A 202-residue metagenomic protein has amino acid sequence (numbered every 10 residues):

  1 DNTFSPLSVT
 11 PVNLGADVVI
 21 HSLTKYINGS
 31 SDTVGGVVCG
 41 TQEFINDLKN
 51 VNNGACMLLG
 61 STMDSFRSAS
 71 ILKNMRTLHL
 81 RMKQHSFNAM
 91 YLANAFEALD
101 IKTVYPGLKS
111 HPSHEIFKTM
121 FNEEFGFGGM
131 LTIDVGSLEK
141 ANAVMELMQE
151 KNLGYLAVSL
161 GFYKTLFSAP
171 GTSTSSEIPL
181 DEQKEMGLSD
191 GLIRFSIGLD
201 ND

Functional and structural regions predicted by a protein language model:
D1-V104: Conserved PLP-enzyme active-site core in the AAT-like
T3-S5, L108, G198-D200: Active-site beta-loop-alpha junctions enriched in small/polar residues
N28, V34-G35, L59, L160 (+3 more regions): Short glycine-rich loop/turn motifs that provide flexible caps or phosphate-binding loops at active sites
I45-N46, L78, L138-A141, T174-S175 (+1 more regions): Short, acidic Gly/Pro/Ser/Thr-rich loop/turn segments
I71-L80, G128-G136, R194-G198: Short, well-ordered beta-strand elements within core beta-sheets of diverse protein domains
L80, Q84-Y91, M186-N201: Hydrophobic/aromatic-rich, well-ordered segments within soluble, folded domains that form packed cores
Y91-A98, N152-Y155, D202: Short amphipathic alpha-helical segments with coiled-coil-like heptad repeat character
K102-I193: Conserved C-terminal alpha-helix-loop-beta "cap" of PLP-dependent enzymes that closes/shapes the active-site mouth
